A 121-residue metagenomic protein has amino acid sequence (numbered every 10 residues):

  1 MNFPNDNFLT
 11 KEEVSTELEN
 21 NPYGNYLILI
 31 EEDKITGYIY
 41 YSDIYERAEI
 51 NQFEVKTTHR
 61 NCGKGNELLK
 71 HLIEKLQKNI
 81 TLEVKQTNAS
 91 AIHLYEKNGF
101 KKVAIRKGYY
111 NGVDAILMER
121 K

Functional and structural regions predicted by a protein language model:
M1-T58, N66-H71, K75: Acetyl-CoA-dependent GNAT
I44, K85-A89, G108-K121: C-terminal "cap" of GNAT-fold acetyltransferases
K56-K70, K85-H93, K97-N98: Conserved glycine-rich acetyl-CoA-binding loop
K75-Q86: Conserved GNAT acetyl-CoA-binding A-motif
G99-R106: Low-complexity, intrinsically disordered Gly/Pro/Thr-rich segments
